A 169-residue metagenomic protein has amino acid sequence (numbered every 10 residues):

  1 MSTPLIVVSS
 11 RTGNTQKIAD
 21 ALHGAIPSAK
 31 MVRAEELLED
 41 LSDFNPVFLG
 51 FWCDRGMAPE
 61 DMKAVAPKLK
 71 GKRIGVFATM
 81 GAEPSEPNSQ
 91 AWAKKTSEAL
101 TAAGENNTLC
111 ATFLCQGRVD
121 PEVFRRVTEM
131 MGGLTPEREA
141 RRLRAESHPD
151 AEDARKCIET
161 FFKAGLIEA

Functional and structural regions predicted by a protein language model:
M1-S2, L109: A structure-centric signal for secondary-structure junctions around beta-strands
S2-A25: N-terminal beta1-alpha1 ligand-phosphate binding loop
P4, E36, L143-E146: Generic anion/oxyanion-binding catalytic loop in active/binding sites
V7, V32-A34, F77: The conserved SAM/SAH-binding core of class I Rossmann-like methyltransferase domains, concentrating on the hydrophobic
A25-A29, P46-L49, D54-A169: FMN-binding flavodoxin-like domain, especially the glycine-rich phosphate-binding loop
P27-E39: A short, well-structured beta->alpha microelement
S42-F44: Alpha-helix C-terminal capping/helix-to-coil transition sites in glycosyltransferase folds
